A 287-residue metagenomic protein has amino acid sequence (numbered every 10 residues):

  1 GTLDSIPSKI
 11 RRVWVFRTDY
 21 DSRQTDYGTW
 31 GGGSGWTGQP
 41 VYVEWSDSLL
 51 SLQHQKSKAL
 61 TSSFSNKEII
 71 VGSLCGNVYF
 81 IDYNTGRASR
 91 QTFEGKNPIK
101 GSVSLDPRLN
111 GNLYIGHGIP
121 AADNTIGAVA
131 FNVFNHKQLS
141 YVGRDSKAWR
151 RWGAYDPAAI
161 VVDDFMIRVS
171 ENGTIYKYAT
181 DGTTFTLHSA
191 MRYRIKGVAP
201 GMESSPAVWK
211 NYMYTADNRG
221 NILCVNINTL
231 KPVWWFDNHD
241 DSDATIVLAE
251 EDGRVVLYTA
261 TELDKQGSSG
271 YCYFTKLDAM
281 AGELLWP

Functional and structural regions predicted by a protein language model:
T2-W36, V41-I115, I119-D156, I160-P287: Extracytoplasmic/lumenal domain signature
